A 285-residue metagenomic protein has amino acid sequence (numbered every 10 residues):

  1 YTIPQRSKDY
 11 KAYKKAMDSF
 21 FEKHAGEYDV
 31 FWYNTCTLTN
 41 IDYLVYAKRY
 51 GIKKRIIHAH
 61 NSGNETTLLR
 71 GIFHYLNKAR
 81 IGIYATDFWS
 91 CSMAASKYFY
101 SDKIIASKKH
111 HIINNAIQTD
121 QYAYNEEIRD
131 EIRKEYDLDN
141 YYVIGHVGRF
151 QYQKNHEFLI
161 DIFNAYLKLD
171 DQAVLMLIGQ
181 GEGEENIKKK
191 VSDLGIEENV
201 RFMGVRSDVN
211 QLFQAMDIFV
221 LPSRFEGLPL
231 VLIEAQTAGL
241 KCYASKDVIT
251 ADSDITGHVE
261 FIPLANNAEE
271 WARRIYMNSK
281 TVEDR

Functional and structural regions predicted by a protein language model:
K8-A12, K97-S101, K108, N114-E135 (+1 more regions): Acidic anion/phosphate-binding donor-loop and adjacent secondary structure in glycosyltransferase catalytic cores
F31-I52, A59, N64-E65, H74: An aromatic- and histidine-rich active-site surface loop
C36, V205, R224: Aromatic "clamp/platform" in nucleotide-sugar-dependent glycosyltransferases that forms part of the donor/acceptor
Y142, H146-K168, E182-K188: A conserved mid-protein helix/loop that constitutes part of the nucleotide-sugar donor-binding site
G183-N186, I196-R206, L212: Active-site donor-binding acidic/aromatic loop of nucleotide-activated sugar and phosphosugar transferases involved
Q214-G227, L240: Acidic donor-binding loop of glycosyltransferase active sites
L232, K241-K246, A251: Short hydrophobic beta-strand element within catalytic cores of glycosyltransferases and related nucleotide-activated
A251-V282: Change "using UDP/GDP/dTDP sugars" to "using nucleotide sugars
